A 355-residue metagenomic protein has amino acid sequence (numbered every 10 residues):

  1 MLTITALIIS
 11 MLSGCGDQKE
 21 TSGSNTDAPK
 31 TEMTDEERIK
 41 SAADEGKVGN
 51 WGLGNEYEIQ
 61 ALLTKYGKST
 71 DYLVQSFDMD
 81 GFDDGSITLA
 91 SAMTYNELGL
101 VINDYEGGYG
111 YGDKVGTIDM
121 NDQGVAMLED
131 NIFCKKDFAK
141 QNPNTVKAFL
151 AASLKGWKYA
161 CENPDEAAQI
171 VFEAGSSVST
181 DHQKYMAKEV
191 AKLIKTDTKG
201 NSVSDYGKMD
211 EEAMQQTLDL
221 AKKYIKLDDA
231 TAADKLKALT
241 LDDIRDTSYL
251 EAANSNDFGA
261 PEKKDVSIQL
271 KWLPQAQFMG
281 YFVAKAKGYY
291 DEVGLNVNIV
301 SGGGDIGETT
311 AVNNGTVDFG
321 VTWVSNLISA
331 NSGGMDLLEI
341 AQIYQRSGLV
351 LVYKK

Functional and structural regions predicted by a protein language model:
I4, I9-L12: Bacterial Sec-type N-terminal signal peptides, specifically the leucine/valine-rich hydrophobic h-region
L12-T26: Bacterial lipoprotein signal-peptidase II cleavage site
G23-Q75, M79-Y95, K114-M120, V125-A126 (+2 more regions): Short, glycine-/small- and polar/acidic-enriched structural segments that line small-molecule recognition paths
S69-Y72, Y111-V115, S177-K192, L227-L241: Short, surface-exposed acidic
Q75-S177, D318, S325-N326, Y353-K355: Pocket-lining segment of extracytoplasmic ligand-binding domains
Q141-L227: Secondary-structure end/capping motifs
A160-V171, A230-L236, V300, E339: Surface-exposed patches in mature extracellular/periplasmic domains of secreted proteins
M214-K263: Conserved C-terminal helix/tail region of periplasmic/extracytoplasmic solute-binding proteins
